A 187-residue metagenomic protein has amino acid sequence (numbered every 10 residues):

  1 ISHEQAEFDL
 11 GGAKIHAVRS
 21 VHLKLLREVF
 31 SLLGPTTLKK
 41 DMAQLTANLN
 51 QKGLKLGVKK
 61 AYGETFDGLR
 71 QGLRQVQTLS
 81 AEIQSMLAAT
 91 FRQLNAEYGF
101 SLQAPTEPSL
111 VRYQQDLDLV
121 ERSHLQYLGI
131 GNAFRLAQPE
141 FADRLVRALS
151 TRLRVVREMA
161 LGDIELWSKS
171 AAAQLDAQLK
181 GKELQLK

Functional and structural regions predicted by a protein language model:
I1-K187: Non-catalytic alpha-helical scaffolds
